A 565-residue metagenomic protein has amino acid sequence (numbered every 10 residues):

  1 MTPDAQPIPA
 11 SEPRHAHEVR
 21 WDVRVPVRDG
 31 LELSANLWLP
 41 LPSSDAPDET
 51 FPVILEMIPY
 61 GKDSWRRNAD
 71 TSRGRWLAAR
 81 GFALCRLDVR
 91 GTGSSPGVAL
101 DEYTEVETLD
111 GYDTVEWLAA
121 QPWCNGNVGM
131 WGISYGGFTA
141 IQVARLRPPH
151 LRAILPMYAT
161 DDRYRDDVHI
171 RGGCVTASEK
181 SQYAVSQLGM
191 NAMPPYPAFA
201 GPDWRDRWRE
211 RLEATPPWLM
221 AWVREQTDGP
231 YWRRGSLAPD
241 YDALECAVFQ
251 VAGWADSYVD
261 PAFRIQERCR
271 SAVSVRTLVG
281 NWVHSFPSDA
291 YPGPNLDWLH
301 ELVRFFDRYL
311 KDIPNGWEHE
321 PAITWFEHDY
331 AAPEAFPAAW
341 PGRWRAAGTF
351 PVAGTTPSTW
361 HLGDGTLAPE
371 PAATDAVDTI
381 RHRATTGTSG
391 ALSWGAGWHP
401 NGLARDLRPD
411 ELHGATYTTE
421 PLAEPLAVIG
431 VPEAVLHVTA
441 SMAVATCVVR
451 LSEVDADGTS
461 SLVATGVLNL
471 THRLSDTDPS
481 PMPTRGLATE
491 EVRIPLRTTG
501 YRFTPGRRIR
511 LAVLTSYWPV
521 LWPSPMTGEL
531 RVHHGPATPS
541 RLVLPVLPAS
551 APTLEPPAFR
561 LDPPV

Functional and structural regions predicted by a protein language model:
A5-P9, L278, P292-V565: C-terminal, loop-rich substrate-recognition/catalytic regions characterized by aromatic stacking residues
P7-E49, T418, L422-E424: N-terminal cap/lid segment of alpha/beta-hydrolase-fold proteins
S44-A119, V168-H169, A443, D455-A456 (+1 more regions): Cap/lid segment of the alpha/beta-hydrolase catalytic domain
D70-T71, A79, R145-A243: Accessory cap/linker subdomain of secreted extracellular hydrolases
P122-S134: Alpha/beta-hydrolase fold nucleophile elbow
G132-Q142: Glycine-rich nucleophile elbow surrounding the catalytic serine of serine-hydrolase chemistry
L244, Q250-A252: Short beta-strand/loop motif that positions the catalytic acidic residue of the alpha/beta-hydrolase fold
D260-V275: Active-site-adjacent alpha-helix of alpha/beta-hydrolase-fold enzymes
